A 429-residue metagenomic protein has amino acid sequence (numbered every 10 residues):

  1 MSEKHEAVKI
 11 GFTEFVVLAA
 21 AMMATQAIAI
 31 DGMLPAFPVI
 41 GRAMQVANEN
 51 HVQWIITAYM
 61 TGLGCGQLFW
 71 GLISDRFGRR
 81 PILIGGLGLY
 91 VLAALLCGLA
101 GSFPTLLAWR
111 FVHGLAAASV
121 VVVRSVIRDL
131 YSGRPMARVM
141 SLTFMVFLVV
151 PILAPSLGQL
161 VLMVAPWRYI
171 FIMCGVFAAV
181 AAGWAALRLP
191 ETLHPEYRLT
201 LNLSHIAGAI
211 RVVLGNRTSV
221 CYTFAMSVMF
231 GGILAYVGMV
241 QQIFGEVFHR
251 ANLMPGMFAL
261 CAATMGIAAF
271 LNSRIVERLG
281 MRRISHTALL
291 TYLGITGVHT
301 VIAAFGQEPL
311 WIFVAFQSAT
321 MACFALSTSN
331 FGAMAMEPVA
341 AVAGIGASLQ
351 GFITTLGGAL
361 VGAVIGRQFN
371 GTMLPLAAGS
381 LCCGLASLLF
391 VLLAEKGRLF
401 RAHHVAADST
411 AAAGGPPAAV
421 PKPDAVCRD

Functional and structural regions predicted by a protein language model:
S2-K9, P190-Y222: Juxtamembrane intracellular "pre-TM" segments in multi-pass secondary transporters
A36-C65: Extracellular/periplasmic helix-loop-helix junction of adjacent transmembrane segments in MFS-like secondary
G64-P104: Conserved MFS/SLC helix-loop-helix module at the cytosolic interface between two early adjacent transmembrane helices
P81-L96, G175, I284-H299: Structural signature of the two symmetry-related core transmembrane helices
L89-L96, P104-V112, W311-Q317: Paired small-residue
T105, R134, R138-L189: Helix-loop-helix hairpin linking two adjacent transmembrane segments in secondary transporters
W109-F147: Cytoplasmic helix-loop-helix junction between adjacent transmembrane helices in 12-TM secondary transporters
R283-N330: C-terminal transmembrane helical hairpin of 12-TM major facilitator-type secondary transporters
